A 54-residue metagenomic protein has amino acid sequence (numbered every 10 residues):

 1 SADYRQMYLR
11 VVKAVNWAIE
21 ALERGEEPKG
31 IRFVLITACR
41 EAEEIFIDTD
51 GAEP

Functional and structural regions predicted by a protein language model:
S1-L22: N-terminal acidic leader/helix
V12, R32, I36-C39: Generic structural concept
E20-R32: Charged, low-complexity interaction regions
E41-P54: Amphipathic alpha-helical coiled-coil segments
